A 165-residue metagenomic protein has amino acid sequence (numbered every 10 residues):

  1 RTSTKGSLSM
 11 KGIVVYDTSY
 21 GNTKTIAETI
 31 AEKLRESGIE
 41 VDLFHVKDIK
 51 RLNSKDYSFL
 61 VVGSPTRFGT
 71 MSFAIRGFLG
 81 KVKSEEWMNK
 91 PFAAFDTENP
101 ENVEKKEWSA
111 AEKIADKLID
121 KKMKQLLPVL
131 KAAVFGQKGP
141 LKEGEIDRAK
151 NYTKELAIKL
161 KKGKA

Functional and structural regions predicted by a protein language model:
R1-S9: Short, Lys/Arg-enriched N-terminal segments with co-localized hydrophobic residues within the first ~10-30 amino acids
G12, N22-T25, K33-F44, S54-A165: FMN-binding flavodoxin-like domain, especially the glycine-rich phosphate-binding loop
Y16-Y20: Aromatic-flanked redox-active Cys/Sec active sites in thiol-based oxidoreductases, especially the WC-centered
T29: Hydrophobic ligand-binding cavity/cleft-lining segments
H45-I49: Short acidic loop-to-helix transition motifs that present clustered carboxylates
